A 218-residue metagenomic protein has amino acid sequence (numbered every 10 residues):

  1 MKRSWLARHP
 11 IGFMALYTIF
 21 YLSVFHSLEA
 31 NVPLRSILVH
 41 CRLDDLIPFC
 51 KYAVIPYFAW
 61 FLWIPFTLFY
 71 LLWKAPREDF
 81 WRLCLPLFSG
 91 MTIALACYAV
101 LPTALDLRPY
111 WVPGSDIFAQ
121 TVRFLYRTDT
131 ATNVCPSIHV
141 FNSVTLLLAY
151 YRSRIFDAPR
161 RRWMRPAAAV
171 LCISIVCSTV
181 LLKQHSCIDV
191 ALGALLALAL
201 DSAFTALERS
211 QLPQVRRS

Functional and structural regions predicted by a protein language model:
M1-F66, P113: N-terminal transmembrane-helix/juxtamembrane module of multi-pass inner/ER membrane proteins
L22-S27, M91-V100, V170-V180: Aromatic-anchored segments of alpha-helical transmembrane domains
E29-L43, W73-P159, Q211-R216: Membrane-interface loops
P48-L62, R127-A149, C187, A191: Membrane-interface loop-to-helix entry segments
W63-L68, T145-A149, V170-S178: Hydrophobic, membrane-inserted alpha-helices
R108-V112, T130-C135, S174-L200: Interfacial helix-loop-helix junctions of multi-pass membrane proteins
R160-I173: Short hydrophobic alpha-helices at membrane interfaces in multi-pass membrane enzymes
L192-S218: C-terminal membrane module of polytopic membrane proteins
